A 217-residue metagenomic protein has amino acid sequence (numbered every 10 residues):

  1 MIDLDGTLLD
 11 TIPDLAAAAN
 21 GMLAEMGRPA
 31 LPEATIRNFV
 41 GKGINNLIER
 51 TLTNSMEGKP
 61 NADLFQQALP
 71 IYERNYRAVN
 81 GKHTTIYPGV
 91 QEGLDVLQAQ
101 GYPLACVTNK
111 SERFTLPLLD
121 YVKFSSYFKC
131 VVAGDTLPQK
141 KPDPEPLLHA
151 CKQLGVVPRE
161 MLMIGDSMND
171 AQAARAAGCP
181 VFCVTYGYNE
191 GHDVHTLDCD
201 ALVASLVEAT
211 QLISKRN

Functional and structural regions predicted by a protein language model:
M1, L8, I86, L104-V107 (+4 more regions): Conserved SAM-binding loop
I2-N38, I44, E49: Active-site neighborhood of HAD-like aspartate-dependent phosphohydrolases
N20, A24-M26, A30, L47-G58 (+7 more regions): Substrate-recognition/cap helix-loop segment adjacent to the acidic, metal-dependent catalytic center of Asp-based
K42-A78, P88-Q91, D95-V96: A metal-dependent, Asp-based hydrolase signature
N109, D135, S167, T185-Y188 (+1 more regions): Short secondary-structure boundary segments
L162-A201: Acidic, Mg2+-coordinating phosphoryl-transfer loop and its flanking beta/alpha structural elements, shared across
